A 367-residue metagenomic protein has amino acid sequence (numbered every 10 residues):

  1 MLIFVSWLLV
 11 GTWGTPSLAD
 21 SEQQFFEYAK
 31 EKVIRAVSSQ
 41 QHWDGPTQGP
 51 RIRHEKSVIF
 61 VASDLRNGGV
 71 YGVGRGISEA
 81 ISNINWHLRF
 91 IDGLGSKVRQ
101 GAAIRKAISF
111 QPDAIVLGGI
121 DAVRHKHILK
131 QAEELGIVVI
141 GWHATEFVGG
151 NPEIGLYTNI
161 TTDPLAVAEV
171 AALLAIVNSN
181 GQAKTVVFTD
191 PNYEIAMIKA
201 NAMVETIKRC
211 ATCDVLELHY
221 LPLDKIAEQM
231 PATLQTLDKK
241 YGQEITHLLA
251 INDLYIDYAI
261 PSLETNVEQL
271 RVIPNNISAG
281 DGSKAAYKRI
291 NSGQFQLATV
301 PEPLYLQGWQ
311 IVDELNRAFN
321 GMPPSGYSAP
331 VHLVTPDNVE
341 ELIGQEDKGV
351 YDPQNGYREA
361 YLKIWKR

Functional and structural regions predicted by a protein language model:
L2-T12: Bacterial N-terminal signal peptides
D20-K56, Q307-R367: Hinge/cleft segment of the Venus flytrap/periplasmic-binding protein
F26-G76, A80, R89-G101, K106 (+4 more regions): Extracytoplasmic "Venus flytrap"
S38, V61-G74, F90-R99, H143-A144 (+6 more regions): Hinge/beta->alpha junction and helix N-cap segments in small-molecule ligand-binding domains
V58-F60, R66, I77, V167-Y220 (+3 more regions): An alpha-beta-alpha
L117-E134, M203, P222-R289: Hydrophobic alpha-helical
H127-A166, K184, S283-R289, Q296: Flexible loop/hinge segments that line or gate small-molecule binding clefts
P261-Y305, W309-D313, R317-P330, V334-I343: Exported/periplasmic ABC-transporter solute-binding proteins
